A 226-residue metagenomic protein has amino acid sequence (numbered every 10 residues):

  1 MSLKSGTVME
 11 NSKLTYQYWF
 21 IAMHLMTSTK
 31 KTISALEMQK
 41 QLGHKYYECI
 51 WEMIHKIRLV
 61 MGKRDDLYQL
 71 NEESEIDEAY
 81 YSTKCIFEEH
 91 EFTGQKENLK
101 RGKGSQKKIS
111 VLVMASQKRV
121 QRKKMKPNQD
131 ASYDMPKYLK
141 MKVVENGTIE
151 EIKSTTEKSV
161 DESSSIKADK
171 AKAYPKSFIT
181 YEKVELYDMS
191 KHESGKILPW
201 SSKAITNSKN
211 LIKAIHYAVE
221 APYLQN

Functional and structural regions predicted by a protein language model:
M1-N226: Residue-level recognition of single "structural anchor" positions that define or cap local secondary structure
